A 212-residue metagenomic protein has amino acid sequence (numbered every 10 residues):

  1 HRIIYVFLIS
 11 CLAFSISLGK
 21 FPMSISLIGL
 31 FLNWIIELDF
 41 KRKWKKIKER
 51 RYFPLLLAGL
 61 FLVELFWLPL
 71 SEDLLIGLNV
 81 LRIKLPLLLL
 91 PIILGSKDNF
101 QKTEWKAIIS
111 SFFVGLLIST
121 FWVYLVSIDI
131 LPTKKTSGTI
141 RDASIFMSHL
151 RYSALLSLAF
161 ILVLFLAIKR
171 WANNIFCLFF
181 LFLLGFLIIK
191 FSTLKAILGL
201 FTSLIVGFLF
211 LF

Functional and structural regions predicted by a protein language model:
H1-P69, L75-N79, S96-K106, S110 (+2 more regions): Transmembrane signal-anchor hairpin modules in multi-pass inner-membrane enzymes, especially those that act on
Y5-S10, T133-I145: Juxtamembrane membrane-water interface segments that cap and precede transmembrane helices
I9, L89, L181: Short, conserved clusters of charged catalytic residues that mark active-site and nucleotide-handling motifs
K20-F40, L81-I93, R151-F160, L198-I205: Membrane-embedded alpha-helical segments of multi-pass membrane proteins, especially the transmembrane helices
P54-L60, L74-S96, A107, S111-L116 (+2 more regions): Aromatic-anchored transmembrane helix interface
E104-G138, M147-F212: Alpha-helical transmembrane segments of multi-pass inner-membrane proteins
